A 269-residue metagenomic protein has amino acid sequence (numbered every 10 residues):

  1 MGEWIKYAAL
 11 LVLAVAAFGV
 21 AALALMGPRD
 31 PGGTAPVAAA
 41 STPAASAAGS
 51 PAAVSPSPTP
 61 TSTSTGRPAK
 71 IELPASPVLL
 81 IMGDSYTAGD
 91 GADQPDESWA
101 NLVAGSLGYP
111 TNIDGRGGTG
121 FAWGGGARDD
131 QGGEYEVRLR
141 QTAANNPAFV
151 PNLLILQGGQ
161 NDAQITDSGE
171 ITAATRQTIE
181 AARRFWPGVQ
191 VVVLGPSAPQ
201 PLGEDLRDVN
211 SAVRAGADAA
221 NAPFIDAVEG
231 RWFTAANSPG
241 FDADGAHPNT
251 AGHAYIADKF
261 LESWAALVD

Functional and structural regions predicted by a protein language model:
M1-A14: N-terminal export and membrane-targeting signals
A14, F18-A22, A198-D269: Catalytic His-Asp segment of secreted/periplasmic serine-dependent ester chemistry enzymes
A21-P77, D269: N-terminal low-complexity, Pro/Thr-rich disordered segments that flank secretion/membrane-targeting signals
S50-A127: Serine-esterase "nucleophile elbow" of acetyl-processing enzymes
V78-G83, T87, P110-G115, N152-G158 (+3 more regions): Structural recognition of the beta-strand scaffold that forms the well-ordered cores of secreted hydrolase catalytic
S85-A88, P110-A122, Q160-I165, S197-P201 (+2 more regions): Solvent-exposed loop/turn segments at secondary-structure junctions within structured extracellular/periplasmic domains
W123, G132-T172: Oxyanion-hole/transition-state-stabilizing segment in secreted/luminal serine hydrolases and related acyltransferases
Q157-N161, I179-S211: Active-site segments of SGNH/GDSL-like serine hydrolases that catalyze O-acetyl group transfer/hydrolysis on lipids
